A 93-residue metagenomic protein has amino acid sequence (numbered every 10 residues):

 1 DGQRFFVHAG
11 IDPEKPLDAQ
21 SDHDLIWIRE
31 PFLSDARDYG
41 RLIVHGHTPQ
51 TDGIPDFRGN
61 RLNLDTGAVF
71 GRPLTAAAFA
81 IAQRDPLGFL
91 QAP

Functional and structural regions predicted by a protein language model:
D1-P93: Feature recognizes metal-dependent phosphohydrolase scaffolds
